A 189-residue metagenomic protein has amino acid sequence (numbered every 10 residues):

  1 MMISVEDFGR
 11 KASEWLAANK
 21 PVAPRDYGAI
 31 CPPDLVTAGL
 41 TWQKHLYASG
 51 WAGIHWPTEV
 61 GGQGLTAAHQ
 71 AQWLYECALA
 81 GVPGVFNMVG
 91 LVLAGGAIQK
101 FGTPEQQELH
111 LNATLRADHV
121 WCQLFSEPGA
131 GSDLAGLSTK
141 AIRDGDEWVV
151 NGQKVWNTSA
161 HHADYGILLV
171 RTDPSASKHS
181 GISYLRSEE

Functional and structural regions predicted by a protein language model:
M1-G9: Intrinsic disorder at enzyme termini
V5, T103, L185: Residue-level signal for inorganic ion chemistry
A23-H45: Short secondary-structure junction/hinge motifs that connect adjacent elements
Y47-D118, S159-Y165: Internal helix-loop-helix
A117-F125, L169: A short, Trp-centered hydrophobic/proline-enriched beta-strand micro-motif
S132-D133, W148: Hydrophobic, small-residue-rich alpha-helical packing segments that form membrane-like cores
T139-I142: A structural signal for short hydrophobic beta-strand segments in well-ordered beta-sheet cores
D146-E147, N151-E188: A short core secondary-structure module
